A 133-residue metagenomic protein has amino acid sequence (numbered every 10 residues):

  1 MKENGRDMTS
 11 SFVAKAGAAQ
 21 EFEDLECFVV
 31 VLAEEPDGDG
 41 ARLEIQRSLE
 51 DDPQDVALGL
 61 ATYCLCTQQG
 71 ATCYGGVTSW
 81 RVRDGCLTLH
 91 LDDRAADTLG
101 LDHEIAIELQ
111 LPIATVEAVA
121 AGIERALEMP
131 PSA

Functional and structural regions predicted by a protein language model:
M1-R42: Charge-rich, low-complexity N-terminal segments
L25, D84, D102-E104: A general secondary-structure signal for short beta-strands and their flanking turns/coil in non-transmembrane regions
V30, A61-L65, L87-L89: Short polybasic amphipathic segments
G40-D51, T98-A114: Extended Gly/Ser/Thr-rich low-complexity repeat segments, especially those forming or decorating extracellular
A41-V82: Acidic, aromatic-enriched beta-alpha/helix-loop junctions
R81-G85, P112-T115: A short, structured loop/turn motif at beta-sheet edges
V82-D97: A short, structured beta-strand/loop element
L101-A133: Mixed-charge, glycine-accented linear interaction segment located at domain edges/termini
